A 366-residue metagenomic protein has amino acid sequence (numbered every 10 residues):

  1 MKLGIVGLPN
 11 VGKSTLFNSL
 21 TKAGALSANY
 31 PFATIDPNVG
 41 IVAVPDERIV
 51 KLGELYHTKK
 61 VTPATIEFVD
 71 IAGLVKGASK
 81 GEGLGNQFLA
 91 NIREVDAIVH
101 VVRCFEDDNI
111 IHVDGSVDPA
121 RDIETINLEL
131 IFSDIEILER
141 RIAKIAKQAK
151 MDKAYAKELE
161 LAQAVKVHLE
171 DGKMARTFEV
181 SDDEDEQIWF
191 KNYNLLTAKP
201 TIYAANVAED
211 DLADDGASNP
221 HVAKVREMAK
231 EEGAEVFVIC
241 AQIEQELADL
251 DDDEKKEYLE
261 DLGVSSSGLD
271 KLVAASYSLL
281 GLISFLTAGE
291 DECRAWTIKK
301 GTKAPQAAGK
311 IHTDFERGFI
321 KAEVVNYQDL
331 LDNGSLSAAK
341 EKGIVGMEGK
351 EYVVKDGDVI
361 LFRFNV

Functional and structural regions predicted by a protein language model:
M1-I111, E139-R140: Conserved G1/Walker A P-loop phosphate-binding module
K2-V6, F17, A146-V353, I360 (+1 more regions): C-terminal-of-GTPase-core extension/linker across diverse P-loop GTPases
P9, I131-D134, N194: Flexible interhelical turns and helix-capping residues at alpha-helix boundaries within structured domains
K22, E54, A90, L128 (+2 more regions): Short, intrinsically disordered, mixed-charge
A23-P31, N38-G40, R48-K51, K80 (+10 more regions): Glycine-rich, flexible loop/turn motifs
F32, D46-I49, T62-F68, E82-D96 (+9 more regions): Amphipathic alpha-helical transducer elements in NTP-driven molecular machines
G40-P45, A72-E82, R93-Y155, H168-D182 (+1 more regions): Conserved Switch II/interswitch segment of TRAFAC-class P-loop GTPases
